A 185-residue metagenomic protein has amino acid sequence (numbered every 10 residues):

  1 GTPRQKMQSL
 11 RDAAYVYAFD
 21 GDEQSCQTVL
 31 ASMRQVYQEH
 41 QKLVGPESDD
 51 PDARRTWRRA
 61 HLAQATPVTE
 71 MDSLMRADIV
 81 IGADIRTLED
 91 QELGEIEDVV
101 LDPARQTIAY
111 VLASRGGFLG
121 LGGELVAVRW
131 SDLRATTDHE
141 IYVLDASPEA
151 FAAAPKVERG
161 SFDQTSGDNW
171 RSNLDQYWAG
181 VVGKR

Functional and structural regions predicted by a protein language model:
G1-R185: Peripheral interaction segments used for macromolecular assembly
